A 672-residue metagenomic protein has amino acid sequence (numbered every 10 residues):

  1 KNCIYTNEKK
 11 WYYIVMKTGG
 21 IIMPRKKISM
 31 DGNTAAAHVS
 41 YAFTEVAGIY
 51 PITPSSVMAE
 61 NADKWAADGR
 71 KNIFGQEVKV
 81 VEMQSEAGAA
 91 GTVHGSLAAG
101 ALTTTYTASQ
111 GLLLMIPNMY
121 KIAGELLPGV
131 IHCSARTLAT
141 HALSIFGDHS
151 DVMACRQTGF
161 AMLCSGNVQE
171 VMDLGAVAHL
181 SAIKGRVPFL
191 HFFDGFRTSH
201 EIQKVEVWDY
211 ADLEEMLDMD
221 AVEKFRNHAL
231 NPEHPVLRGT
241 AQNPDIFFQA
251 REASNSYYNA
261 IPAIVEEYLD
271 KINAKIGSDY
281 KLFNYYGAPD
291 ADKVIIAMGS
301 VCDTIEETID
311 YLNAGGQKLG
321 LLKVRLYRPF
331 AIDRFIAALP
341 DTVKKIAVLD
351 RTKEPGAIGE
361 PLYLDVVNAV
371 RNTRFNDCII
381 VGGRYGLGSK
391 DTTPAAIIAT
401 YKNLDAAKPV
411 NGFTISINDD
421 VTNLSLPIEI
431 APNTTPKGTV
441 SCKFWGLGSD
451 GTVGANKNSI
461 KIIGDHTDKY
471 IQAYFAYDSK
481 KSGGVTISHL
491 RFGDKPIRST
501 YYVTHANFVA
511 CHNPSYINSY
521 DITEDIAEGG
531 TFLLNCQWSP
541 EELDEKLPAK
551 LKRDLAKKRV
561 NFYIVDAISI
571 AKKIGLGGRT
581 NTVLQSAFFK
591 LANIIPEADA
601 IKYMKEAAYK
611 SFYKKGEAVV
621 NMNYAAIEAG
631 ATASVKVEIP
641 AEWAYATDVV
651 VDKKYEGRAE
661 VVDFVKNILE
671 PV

Functional and structural regions predicted by a protein language model:
Y12, K26-S29, P329-R334, T342-K345 (+3 more regions): Active-site cofactor/cluster-binding pocket
K17-A154, G159, A176, P394 (+3 more regions): Thiamine diphosphate
V46-E82, K275, P289-D290, V294-R325 (+1 more regions): Anionic-ligand anchoring segments at beta-strand to alpha-helix junctions in alpha/beta enzyme folds, i.e., glycine
M58-D63, T92-G95, M115-M119, T140-F146 (+12 more regions): Short acidic, glycine/serine/threonine-rich loops at helix termini
F74-V78, F189-N284: Conformationally flexible catalytic loops at phosphate/diphosphate-handling active centers
I145-G195, M219, N368-G386, K557-I564: Conserved thiamine diphosphate
M162-K224, S389-E429, M622-A644: Structural signature of the thiamine diphosphate
E266-N418, H489-R491, A506-F508, T531-K557 (+1 more regions): Thiamine diphosphate
